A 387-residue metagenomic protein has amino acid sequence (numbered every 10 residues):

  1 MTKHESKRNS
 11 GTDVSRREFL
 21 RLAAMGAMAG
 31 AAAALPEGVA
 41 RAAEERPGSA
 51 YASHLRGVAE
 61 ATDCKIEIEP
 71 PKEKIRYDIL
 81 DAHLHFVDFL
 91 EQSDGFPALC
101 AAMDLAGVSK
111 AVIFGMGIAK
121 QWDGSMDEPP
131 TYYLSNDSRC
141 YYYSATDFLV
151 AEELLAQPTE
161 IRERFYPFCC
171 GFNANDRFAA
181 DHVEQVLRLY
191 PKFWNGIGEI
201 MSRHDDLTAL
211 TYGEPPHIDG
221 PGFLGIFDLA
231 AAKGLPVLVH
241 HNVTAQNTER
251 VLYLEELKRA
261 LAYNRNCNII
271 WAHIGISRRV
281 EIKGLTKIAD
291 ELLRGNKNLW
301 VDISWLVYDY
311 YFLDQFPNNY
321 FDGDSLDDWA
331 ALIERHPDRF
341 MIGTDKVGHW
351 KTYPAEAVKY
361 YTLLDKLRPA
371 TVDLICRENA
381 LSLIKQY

Functional and structural regions predicted by a protein language model:
T2-H4, S15, F19-G30, E45-A82 (+3 more regions): Mid-to-C-terminal alpha-helical segments outside catalytic/metal-binding sites
L35-E45: Signal peptide processing junction and immediate N-terminal pro/mature segment of secreted/exported proteins
E45-S49, L55-V58, P158, H204 (+2 more regions): Catalytic pocket-lining loop regions of alpha/beta-barrel enzymes, especially the amidohydrolase/enolase/GH5 lineages
G48-E60, K65-R76, S125-A245: Active-site gating/metal-coordination segments in enzymes
C64-E67, F96-L99, F148-E153, A179-E184 (+3 more regions): Alpha-helical scaffolding within the catalytic cores of extracellular/periplasmic polymer-degrading hydrolases
L80-L84, A111-I113, P167-C169, I197-G198 (+4 more regions): Hydrophobic faces of well-ordered beta-strands that scaffold small-molecule active sites in alpha/beta enzyme cores
V87-G95, A119-W122, C140-T146, F172-A180 (+6 more regions): Acidic-and-aromatic substrate-binding clefts and catalytic sites of carbohydrate-active enzymes
D88-P129: N-terminal carbohydrate-binding/catalytic regions of secreted carbohydrate-active enzymes
